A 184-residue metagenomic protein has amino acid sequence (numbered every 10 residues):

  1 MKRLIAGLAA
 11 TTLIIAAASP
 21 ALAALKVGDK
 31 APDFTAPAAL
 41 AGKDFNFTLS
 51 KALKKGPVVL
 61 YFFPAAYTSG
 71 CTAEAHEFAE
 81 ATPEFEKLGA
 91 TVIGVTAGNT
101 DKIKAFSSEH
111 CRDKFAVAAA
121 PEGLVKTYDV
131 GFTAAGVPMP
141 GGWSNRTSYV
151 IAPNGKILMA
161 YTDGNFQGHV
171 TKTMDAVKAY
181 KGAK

Functional and structural regions predicted by a protein language model:
M1-A9: Bacterial N-terminal signal peptides that target proteins for export
L8-A16: Bacterial N-terminal signal peptides
L22-K184: Chalcogenol-based redox active-site neighborhoods
